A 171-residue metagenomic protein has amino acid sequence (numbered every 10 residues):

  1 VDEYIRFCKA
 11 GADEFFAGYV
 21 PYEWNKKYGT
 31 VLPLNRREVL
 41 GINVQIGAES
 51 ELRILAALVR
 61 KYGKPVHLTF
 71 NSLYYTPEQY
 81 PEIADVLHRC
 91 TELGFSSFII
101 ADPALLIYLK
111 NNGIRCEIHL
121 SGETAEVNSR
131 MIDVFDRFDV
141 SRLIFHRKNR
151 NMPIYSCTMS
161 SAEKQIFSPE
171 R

Functional and structural regions predicted by a protein language model:
V1-R171: Non-catalytic helical/linker scaffolds that mediate oligomerization, partner binding, and domain coupling around large
